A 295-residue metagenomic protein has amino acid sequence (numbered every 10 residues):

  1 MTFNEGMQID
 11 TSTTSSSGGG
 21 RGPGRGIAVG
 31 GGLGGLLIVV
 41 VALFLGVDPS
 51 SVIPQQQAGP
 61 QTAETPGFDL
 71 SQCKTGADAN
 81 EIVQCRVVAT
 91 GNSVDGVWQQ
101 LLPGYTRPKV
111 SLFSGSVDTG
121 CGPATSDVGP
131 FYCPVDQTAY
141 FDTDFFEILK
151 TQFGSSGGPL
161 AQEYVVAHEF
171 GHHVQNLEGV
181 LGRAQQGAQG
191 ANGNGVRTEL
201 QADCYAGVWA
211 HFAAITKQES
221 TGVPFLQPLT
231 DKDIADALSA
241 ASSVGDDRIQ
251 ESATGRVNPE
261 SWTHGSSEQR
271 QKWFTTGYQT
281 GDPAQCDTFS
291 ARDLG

Functional and structural regions predicted by a protein language model:
M1-S71: Long amphipathic alpha-helical segments used for membrane anchoring, targeting, substrate engagement, or oligomerization
T2-G18, G190-G222, A237: Post-HExxH zinc-binding segment in Zn-dependent metallohydrolases
V40, W98, F141, Y164-L177 (+2 more regions): Active-site recognition of the HExxH zinc-binding catalytic motif
S51-Q55, S116-D142: Catalytic zinc-binding patch centered on the HExxH motif and its immediate surroundings that defines zinc-dependent
C85-G91, D95, Q100-P103, Q201-D247: Short helix/loop segments within enzyme catalytic domains that coordinate or immediately flank catalytic cofactors
E147-Y164, G190-V196: Short pre-active-site segment immediately N-terminal to the catalytic Zn-binding motif
F170-Q186, V208-I215: Catalytic Zn2+-binding segment of zinc metalloproteases
G245-G295: Pan-zinc metallopeptidase signature
